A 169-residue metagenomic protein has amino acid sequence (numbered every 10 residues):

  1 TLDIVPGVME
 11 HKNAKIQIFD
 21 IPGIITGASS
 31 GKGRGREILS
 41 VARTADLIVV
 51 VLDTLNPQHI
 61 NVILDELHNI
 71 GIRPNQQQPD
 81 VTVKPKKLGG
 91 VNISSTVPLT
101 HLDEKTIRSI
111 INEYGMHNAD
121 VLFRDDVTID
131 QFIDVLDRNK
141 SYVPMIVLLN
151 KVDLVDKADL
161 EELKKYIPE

Functional and structural regions predicted by a protein language model:
D3-G7, H11-I16, I21-V49, L55-E66 (+1 more regions): Switch II of P-loop NTPase G domains
V41, Q58, N69, D80-K87: Solvent-exposed, non-transmembrane amphipathic alpha-helical segments
I48, T54-N56, P74, Q78-V81: Internal, well-ordered alpha/beta segment that forms a basic, Gly-enriched binding/recognition surface
I48-V49, M145-V147: Short, well-ordered beta-strand core segments
D53-T54, K151-V152: Structural motif
L64-P74: A short, gly/pro- and small-residue-rich
N75-Y114, N118-V127, V143-I146, V152-E169: Canonical P-loop GTPase G-domain recognition
N139-K140: Short, conserved loop/helix-junction motifs that constitute active-site signature segments in enzyme catalytic cores
